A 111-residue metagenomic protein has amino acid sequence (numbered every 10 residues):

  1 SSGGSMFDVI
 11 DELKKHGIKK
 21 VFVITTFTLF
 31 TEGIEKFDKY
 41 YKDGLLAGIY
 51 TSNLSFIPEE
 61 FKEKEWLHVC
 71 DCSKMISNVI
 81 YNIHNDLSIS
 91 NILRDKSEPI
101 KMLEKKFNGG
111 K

Functional and structural regions predicted by a protein language model:
S1-K111: PRPP-associated nucleotide enzymes
